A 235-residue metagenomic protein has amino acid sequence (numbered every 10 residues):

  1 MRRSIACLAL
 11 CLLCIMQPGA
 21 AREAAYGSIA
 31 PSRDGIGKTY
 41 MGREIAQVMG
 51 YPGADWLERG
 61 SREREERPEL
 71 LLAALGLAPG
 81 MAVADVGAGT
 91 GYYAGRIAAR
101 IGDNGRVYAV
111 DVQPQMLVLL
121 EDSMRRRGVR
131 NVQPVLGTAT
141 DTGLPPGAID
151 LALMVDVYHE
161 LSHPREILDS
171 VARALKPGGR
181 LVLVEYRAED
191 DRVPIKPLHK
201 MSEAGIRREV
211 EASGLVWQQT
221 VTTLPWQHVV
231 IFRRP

Functional and structural regions predicted by a protein language model:
R22-A84, D122: Class I SAM-dependent transferase core
P79-G80, D103-N104, L175-L181: Short glycine-dipeptide loop
V83, A152-L153: Hydrophobic beta-strand segment of the Class I
A84-T142: Class I SAM-dependent methyltransferase SAM/SAH-binding core
A98-A99, R165-R180: A short glycine-rich, Lys/Arg-flanked "PGG" loop and its adjoining helix->strand segment in the class I
T140-A152: A short acidic, Gly/Pro-enriched loop at the edge of an enzyme's catalytic core that lines a small-molecule cofactor
R180-R207: Conserved class I S-adenosyl-L-methionine
W217-Q219, T223-P235: Core SAM-dependent methyltransferase catalytic element
